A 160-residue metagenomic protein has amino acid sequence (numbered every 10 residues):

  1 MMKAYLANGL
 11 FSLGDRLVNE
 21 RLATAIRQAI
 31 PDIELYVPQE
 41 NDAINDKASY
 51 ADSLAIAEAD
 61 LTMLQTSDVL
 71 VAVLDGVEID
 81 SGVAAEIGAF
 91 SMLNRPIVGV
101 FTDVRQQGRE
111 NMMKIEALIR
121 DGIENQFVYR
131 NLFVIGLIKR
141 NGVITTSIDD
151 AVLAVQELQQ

Functional and structural regions predicted by a protein language model:
M1-Q160: Conserved catalytic or regulatory cores that recognize and/or transform ribose-phosphate-containing ligands
